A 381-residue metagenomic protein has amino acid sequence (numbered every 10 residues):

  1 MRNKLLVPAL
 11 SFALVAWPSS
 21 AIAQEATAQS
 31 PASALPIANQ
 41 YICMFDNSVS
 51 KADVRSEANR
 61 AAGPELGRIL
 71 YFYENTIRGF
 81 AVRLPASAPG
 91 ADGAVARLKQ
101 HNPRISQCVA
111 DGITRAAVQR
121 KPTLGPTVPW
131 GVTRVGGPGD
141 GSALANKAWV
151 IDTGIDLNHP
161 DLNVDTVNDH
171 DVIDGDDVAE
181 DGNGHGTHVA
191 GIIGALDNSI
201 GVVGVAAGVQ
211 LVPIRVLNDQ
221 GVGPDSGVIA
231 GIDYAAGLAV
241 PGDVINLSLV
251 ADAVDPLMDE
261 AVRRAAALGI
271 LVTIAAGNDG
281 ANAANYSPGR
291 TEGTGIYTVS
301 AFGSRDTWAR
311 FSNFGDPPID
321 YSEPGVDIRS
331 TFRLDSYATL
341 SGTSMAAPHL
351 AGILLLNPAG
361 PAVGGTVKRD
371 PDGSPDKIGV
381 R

Functional and structural regions predicted by a protein language model:
R2-I22: Gram-negative bacterial Sec-dependent N-terminal signal peptides
E25-A34, R60-I77, A81, G93-K147 (+4 more regions): Protease zymogen maturation seam
I42-C43, A81, Q107, K147-V150 (+10 more regions): Structural recognition of the beta-strand scaffold that forms the well-ordered cores of secreted hydrolase catalytic
I69-E74, V203-A206, P213, G227 (+7 more regions): C-terminal subdomain of the subtilisin-like protease fold in secreted/lumenal serine endopeptidases
I105-S106, T123-Q210, G227-G231, G237-D243 (+3 more regions): Active-site core segment of subtilase-fold serine proteases
N146-K147, D152, I270, Y286-A359 (+1 more regions): Extracellular S/T/G-rich loop segment that most often corresponds to the catalytic His/Ser-adjacent loop
I173-G182, I214, N218, W308 (+1 more regions): Short pre-catalytic strand/loop immediately N-terminal to key active-site residues, enriched for Gly-Thr
D177-A190, D279-A281, F314, A338-L350: Gly/Ser-rich catalytic serine loop of serine hydrolases
